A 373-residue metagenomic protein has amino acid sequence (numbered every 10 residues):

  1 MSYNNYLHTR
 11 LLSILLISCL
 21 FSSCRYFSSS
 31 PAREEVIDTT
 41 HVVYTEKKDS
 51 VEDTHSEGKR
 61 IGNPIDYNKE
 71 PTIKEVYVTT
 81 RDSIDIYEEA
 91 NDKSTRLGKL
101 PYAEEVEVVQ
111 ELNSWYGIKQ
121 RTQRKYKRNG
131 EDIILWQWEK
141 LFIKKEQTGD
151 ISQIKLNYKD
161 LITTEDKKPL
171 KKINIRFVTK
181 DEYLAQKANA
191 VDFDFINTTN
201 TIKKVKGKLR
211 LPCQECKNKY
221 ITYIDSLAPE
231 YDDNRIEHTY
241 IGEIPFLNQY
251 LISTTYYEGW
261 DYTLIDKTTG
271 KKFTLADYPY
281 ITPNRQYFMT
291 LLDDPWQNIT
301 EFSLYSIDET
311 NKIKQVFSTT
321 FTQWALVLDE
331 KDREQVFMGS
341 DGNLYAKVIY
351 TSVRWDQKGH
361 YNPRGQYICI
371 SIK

Functional and structural regions predicted by a protein language model:
L20-S23: C-terminal motif of bacterial Sec signal peptides marking the signal peptidase cleavage site
R25-F27: Bacterial signal peptide processing site
P31-P71, K119-N174: Boundary regions of SH3-family modules and the immediately adjacent low-complexity/disordered segments in eukaryotic
E89-Q110: SH3/SH3-like (including bacterial SH3b) beta-barrel domains that bind proline-rich motifs or cell-wall ligands
W136-D233: Solvent-exposed N-terminal domain segments of exported/luminal and surface proteins
G207-D232, Y256-T274, S303-T322, Q357-K373: Surface-exposed loop/turn elements that mediate protein-protein interactions on large endomembrane-trafficking
I241-F246, Y278-T290, Q335-L344: Blade-terminus and WD-like Trp-Asp/Gly-His loop motifs, strongest in beta-propeller folds
I252-Y257, T290-W296, E301, A346-S352: Beta-strand C-termini and the immediately following turn/loop, strongest in propeller blades
